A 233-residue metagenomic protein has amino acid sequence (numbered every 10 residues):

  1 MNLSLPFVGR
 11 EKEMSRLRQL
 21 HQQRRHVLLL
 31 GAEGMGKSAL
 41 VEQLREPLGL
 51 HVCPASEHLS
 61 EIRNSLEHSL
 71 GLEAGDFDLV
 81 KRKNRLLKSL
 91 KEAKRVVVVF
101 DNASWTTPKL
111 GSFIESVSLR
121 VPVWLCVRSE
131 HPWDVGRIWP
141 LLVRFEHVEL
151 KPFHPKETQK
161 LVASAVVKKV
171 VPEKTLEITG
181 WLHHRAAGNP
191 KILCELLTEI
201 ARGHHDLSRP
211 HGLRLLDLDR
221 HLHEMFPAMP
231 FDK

Functional and structural regions predicted by a protein language model:
S4-L17: N-terminal pre-P-loop "Q-motif" helix
Q23-V41: Walker A/P-loop nucleotide-binding motif
G31, F100, S104-P140: Sensor-1/coupling segment of RecA-like P-loop NTPase cores
L50-C53, L59-F77: Conserved NTP-binding/hydrolysis module of P-loop NTPases
D78-A93: Conserved alpha-helical scaffold flanking the Walker A/P-loop in AAA+ ATPase domains
P132-H184, T198-H211: Helix-loop-helix "sensor" segment of P-loop NTPases
R202-A228: Conserved C-terminal helix/linker of AAA+ ATPases
